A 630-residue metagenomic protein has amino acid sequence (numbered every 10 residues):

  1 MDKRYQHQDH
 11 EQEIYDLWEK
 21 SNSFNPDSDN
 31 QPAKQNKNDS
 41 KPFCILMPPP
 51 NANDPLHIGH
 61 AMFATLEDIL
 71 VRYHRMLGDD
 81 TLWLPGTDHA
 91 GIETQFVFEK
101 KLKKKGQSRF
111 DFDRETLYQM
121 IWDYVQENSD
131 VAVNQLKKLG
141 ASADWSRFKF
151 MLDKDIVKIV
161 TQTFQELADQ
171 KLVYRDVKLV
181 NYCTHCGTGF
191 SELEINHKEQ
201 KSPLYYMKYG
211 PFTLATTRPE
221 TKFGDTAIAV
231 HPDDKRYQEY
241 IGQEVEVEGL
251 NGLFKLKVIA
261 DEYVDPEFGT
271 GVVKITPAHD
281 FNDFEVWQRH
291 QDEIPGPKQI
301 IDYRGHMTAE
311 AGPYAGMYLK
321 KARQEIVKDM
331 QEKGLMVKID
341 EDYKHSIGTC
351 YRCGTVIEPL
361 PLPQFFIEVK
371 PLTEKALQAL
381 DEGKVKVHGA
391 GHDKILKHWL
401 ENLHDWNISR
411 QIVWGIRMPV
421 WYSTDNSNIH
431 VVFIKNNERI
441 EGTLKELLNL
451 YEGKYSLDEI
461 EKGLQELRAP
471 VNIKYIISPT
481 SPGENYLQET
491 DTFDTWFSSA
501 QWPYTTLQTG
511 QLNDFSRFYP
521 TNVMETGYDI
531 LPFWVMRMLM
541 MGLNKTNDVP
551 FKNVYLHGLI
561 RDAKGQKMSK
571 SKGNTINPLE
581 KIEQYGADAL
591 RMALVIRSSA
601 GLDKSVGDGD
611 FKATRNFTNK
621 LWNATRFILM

Functional and structural regions predicted by a protein language model:
M1-I58, T81, V337-K338, Y351 (+2 more regions): Non-catalytic terminal extensions that flank enzyme cores
K3, G86-H89, L117-W122, S146-V157 (+6 more regions): Conserved short loop/turn motifs at secondary-structure junctions
K3-D16, K138, S142-A143, K149 (+5 more regions): NTP-handling and nucleic-acid-processing catalytic cores
Q31-F98, M151, V160, A215-T216 (+6 more regions): N-terminal catalytic cores of NTP/NDP-binding nucleotidyl/phosphoryl-transfer enzymes
P48-P85, K100-L102, C183, E194-G210 (+7 more regions): Conserved active-site neighborhood of enzyme catalytic/cofactor-binding cores
P49, L82-Q95, F148-I156, K178-N181 (+4 more regions): Short, solvent-exposed turn/loop segments enriched in Gly/Ser/Thr/Pro and often Arg
L82, P219-I228, D234, E332-V369 (+1 more regions): Structured, non-catalytic alpha/beta "coupling" segments that mediate domain-domain communication and provide generic
V173-Y182, C186-G189, K198-K201, G312-E401: Active-site "lid/cap" and pocket-lining segments within catalytic core domains
